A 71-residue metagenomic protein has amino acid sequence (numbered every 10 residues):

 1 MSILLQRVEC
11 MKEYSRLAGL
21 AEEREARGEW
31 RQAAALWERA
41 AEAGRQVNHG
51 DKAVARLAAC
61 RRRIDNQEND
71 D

Functional and structural regions predicted by a protein language model:
S2-R16: TPR-adjacent "capping" and linker segments in tetratricopeptide-repeat scaffold/adaptor proteins
A43-R45: Alpha-helical junction/boundary sensor with strong preference for TPR arrays
L57-D71: Alpha-helical linker/edge segments of TPR/alpha-solenoid repeat scaffolds and analogous pre-/post-domain helices
